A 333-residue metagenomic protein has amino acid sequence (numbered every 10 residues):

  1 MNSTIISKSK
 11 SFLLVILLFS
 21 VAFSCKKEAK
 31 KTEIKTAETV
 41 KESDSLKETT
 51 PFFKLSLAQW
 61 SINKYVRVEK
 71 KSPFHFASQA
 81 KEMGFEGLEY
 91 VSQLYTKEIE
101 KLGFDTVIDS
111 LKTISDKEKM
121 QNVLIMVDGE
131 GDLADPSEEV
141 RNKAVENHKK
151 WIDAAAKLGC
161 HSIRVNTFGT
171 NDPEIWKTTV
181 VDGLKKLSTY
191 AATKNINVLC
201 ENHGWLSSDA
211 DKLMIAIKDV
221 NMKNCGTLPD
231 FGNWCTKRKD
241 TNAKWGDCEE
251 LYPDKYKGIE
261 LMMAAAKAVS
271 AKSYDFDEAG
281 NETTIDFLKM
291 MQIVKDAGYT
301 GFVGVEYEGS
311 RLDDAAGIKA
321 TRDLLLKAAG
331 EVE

Functional and structural regions predicted by a protein language model:
N2-L13: Bacterial N-terminal signal peptides that target proteins for export
V21-S24: C-terminal motif of bacterial Sec signal peptides marking the signal peptidase cleavage site
D44, K112-P229, C235-T236, A315: Active-site acidic/histidine proton-transfer and metal-coordination neighborhood in alpha/beta enzyme cores
T50, D182-Q292: Acidic/histidine-rich catalytic cores of soluble enzymes
F53-Q59, L88-Y90, N122-V127, I163-V165 (+4 more regions): Hydrophobic faces of well-ordered beta-strands that scaffold small-molecule active sites in alpha/beta enzyme cores
V66-A80, V140-D153, L251-I259, F287-M290: Short, acidic/polar
S72-Q93, L158-G159: Catalytic domains of carbohydrate-active enzymes, especially glycoside hydrolases
E89-K112, T167-D172: Glycine-rich, proline-tolerant flexible connector loops at the mouths of alpha/beta enzymes
